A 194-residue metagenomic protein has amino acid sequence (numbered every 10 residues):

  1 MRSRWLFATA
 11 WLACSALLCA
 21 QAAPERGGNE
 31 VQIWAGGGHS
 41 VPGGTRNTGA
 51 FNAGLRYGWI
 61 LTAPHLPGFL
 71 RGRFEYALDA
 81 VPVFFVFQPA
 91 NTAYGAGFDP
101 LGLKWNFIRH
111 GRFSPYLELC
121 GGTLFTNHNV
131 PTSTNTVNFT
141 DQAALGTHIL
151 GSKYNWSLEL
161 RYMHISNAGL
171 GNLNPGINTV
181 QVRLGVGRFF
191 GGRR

Functional and structural regions predicted by a protein language model:
M1-E25, G191-R194: Cleavable N-terminal export/targeting peptides
A20-T62, N174, T179-R194: Short glycine/proline- and aromatic-enriched beta-strand/turn motifs that initiate or cap beta-hairpins
Q21-G28, T62-F74, I108-S114, L150-N155 (+1 more regions): Short loop/turn motifs that connect adjacent beta-strands in outer-membrane beta-barrel proteins
G27-N29, N47-A53, T92-D99, F113 (+2 more regions): Residues that define the transmembrane beta-barrel architecture of outer-membrane proteins
N29-I33, G72-A80, P115-G121, D141 (+2 more regions): Transmembrane beta-strands of outer-membrane beta-barrel proteins
I33-G37, A53-W59, L101-F107, L119-T123 (+3 more regions): Residues on the lipid-exposed face of transmembrane beta-strands in outer-membrane beta-barrel proteins
V41-G43, Q88-A90, N127-S133, A168-N174: Extracellular loop and loop/strand-boundary signature of outer-membrane beta-barrel proteins
A53-N127: Gram-negative (and chloroplast) outer-membrane scaffold detector with strong preference for beta-barrel transmembrane
